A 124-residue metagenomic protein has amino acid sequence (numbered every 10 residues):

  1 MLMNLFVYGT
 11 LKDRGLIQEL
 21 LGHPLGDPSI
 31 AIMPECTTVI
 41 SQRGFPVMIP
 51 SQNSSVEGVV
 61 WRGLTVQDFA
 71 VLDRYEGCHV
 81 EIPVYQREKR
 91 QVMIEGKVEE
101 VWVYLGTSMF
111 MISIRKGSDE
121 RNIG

Functional and structural regions predicted by a protein language model:
M1-G124: Glycine-aromatic micro-motifs
